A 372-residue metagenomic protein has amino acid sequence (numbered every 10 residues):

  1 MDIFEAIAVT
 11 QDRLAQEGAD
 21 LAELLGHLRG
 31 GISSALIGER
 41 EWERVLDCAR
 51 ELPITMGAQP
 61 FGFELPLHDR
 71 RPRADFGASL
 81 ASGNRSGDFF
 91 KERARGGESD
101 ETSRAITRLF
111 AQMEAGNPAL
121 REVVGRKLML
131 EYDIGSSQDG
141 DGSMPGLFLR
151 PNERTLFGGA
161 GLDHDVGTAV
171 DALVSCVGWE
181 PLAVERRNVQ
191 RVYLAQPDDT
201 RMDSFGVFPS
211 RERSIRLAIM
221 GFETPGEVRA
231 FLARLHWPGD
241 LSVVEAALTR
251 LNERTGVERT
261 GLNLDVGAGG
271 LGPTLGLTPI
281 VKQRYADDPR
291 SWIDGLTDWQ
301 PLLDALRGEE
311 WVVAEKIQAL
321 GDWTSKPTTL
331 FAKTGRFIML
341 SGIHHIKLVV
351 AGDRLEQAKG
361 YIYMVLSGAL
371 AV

Functional and structural regions predicted by a protein language model:
D2-M129: An N-terminal, globular interaction/scaffold subdomain
G31-S34, L52-T55, G116, C176 (+5 more regions): Surface-exposed polar/charged interaction patches
A35-L67, A119-D133, L194-G206, G261 (+1 more regions): Short, compositionally biased low-complexity segments enriched in polar/charged residues
D69, G140-G142, F208-R213, L217 (+2 more regions): Edge/loop elements at the starts and ends of beta-strands within beta-rich repeat scaffolds
A74-A81, S143-R154, E212-P225, T274-Q283 (+1 more regions): Extracellular/lumenal glycan-associated surfaces
L80-R108, F157-G178, E223-V243, P289-G308 (+1 more regions): Extended intrinsically disordered, low-complexity coil regions enriched in Ser, Thr, Gly, Ala and often Pro
R108-G158, L162-T224, V228-L241: Extended, well-ordered protein cores
T224-V372: C-terminal structured domains
